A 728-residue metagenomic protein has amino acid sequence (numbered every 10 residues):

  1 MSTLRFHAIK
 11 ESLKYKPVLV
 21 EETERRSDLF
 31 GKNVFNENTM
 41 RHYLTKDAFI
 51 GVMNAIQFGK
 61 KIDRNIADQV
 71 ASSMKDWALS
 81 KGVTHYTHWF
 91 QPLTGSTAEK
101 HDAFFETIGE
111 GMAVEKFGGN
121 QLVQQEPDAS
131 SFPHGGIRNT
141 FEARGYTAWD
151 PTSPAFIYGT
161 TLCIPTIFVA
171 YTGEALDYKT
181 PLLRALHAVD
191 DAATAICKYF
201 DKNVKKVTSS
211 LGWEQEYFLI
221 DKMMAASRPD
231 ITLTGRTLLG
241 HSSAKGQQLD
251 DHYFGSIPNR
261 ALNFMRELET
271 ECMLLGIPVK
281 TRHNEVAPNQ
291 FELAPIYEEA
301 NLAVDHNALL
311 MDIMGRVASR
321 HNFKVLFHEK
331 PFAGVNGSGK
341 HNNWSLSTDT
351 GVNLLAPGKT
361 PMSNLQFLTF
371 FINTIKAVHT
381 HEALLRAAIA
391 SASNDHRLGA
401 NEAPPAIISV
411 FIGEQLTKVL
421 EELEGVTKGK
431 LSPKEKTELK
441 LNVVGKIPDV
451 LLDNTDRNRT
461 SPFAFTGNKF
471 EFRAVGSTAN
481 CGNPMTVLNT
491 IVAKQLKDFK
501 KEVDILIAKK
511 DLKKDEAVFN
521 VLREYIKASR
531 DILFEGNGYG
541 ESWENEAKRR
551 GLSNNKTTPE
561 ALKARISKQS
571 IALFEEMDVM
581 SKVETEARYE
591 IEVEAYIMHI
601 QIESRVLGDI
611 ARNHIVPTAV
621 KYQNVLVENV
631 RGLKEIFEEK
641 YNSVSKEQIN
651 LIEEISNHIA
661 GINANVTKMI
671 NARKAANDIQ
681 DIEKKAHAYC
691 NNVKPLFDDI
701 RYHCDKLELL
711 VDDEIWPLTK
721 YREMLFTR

Functional and structural regions predicted by a protein language model:
S2-T23, T140-F156: N-terminal hydrophobic targeting/anchoring segments and the immediately downstream early-domain regions of hydrolases
L13-G119, V123-N139: Histidine/acidic residue-rich metal-binding segments in metalloenzymes
I66, F90, G118, P295 (+5 more regions): Active-site proximal loops enriched in glycine and acidic residues that flank catalytic Cys/His/Asp and coordinate
I66-V70, F90-P92, N120-Q121, F168 (+4 more regions): Active-site-proximal loop/turn and secondary-structure-junction residues that shape catalytic pockets, frequently
V83, T87-Q91, H306-R320, L346 (+3 more regions): Hydrophobic/aromatic-rich, well-ordered segments within soluble, folded domains that form packed cores
G95-M112, S130, R228, G235-T237 (+4 more regions): Short linear, low-complexity motifs centered on an aromatic residue
A143-F327, N336-G339, L346-E590: Glycine-rich, acidic/polar active-site loops that bind/position phosphate-bearing ligands
R523-R728: C-terminal amphipathic alpha-helical interaction region
